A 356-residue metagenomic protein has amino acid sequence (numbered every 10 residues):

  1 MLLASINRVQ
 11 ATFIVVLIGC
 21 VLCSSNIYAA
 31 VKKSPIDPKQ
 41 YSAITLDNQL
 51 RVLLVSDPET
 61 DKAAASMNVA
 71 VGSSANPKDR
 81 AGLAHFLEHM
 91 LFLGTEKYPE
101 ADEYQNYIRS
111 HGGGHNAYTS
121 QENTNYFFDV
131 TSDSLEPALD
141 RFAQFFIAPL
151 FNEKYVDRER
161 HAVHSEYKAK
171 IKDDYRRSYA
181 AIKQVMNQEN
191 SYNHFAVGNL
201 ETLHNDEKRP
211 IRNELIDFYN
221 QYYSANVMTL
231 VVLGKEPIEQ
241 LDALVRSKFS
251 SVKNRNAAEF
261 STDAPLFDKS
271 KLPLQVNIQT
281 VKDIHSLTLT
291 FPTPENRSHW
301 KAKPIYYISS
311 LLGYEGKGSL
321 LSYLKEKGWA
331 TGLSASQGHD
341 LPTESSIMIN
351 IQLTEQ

Functional and structural regions predicted by a protein language model:
L2-I14: Bacterial N-terminal signal peptides that target proteins for export
T12-S24: Bacterial N-terminal signal peptides
S25-A29: Sec/Tat signal peptide C-region and signal peptidase I cleavage site
A30-A43, V185-M228, S261-L266, E295-R297 (+1 more regions): Histidine-acidic residue clusters that define the catalytic metal-binding segment of zinc metallopeptidase domains
P35-S66: Mature N-terminal segment immediately following signal peptide/propeptide cleavage in secreted/periplasmic
V69, T95-E96, A101-F218, F267 (+5 more regions): Acidic/histidine-enriched segments that form metal/cofactor-coordinating and catalytic pocket/exosite environments
A81-T95: Active-site SXXK
Q188, Y192-A196, T229-N296: An aromatic/glycine/proline-enriched structural segment found at the starts of mature extracellular/organellar domains
